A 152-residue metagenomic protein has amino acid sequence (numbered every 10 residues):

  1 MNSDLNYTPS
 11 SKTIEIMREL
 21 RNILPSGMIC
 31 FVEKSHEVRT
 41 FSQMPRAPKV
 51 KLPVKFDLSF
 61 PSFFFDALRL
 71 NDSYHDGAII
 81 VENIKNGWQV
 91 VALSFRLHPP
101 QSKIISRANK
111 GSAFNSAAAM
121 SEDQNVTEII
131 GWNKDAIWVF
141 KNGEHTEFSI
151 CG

Functional and structural regions predicted by a protein language model:
M1-G152: Divalent-cation
